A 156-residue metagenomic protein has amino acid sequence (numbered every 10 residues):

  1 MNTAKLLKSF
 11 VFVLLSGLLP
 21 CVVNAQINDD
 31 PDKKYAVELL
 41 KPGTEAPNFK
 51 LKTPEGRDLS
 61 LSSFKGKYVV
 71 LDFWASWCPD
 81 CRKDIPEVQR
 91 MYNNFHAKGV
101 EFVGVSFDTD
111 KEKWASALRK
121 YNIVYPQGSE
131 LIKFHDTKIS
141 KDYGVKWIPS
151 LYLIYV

Functional and structural regions predicted by a protein language model:
M1-D29: Bacterial Sec-dependent N-terminal signal peptides
V23-N48, S62, S116-R119, K138: N-proximal helix/coil linker or "cap" segments that precede and/or mark the start of modular domains
F49-V69: A short beta-strand-turn-helix
K65-G66, F73-R90: Conserved redox-active cysteine motifs that mediate thiol-disulfide chemistry, especially di-cysteine Cys-X(1-2)-Cys
K65-K67, A97, I123, V145: Active-site acidic short loop of glycosyltransferases
K98-K113, I123-F134: Thiol-based oxidoreductase modules, predominantly thioredoxin-like and allied folds used for disulfide exchange
I123, I132-V156: Thiol/disulfide oxidoreductase modules built on the thioredoxin-like
